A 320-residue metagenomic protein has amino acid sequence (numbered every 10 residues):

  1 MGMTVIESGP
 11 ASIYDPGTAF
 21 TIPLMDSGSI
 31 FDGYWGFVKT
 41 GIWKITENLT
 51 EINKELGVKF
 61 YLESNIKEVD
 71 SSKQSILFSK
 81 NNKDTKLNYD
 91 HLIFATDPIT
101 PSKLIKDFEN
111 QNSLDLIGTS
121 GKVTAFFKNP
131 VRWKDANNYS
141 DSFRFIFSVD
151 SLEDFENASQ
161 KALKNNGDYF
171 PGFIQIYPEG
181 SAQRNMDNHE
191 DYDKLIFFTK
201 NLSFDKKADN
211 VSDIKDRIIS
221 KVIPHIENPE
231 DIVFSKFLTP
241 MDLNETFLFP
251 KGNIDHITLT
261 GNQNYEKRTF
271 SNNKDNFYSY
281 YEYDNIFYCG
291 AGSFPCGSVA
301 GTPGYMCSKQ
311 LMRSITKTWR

Functional and structural regions predicted by a protein language model:
M1-L56, P250-T258, Q263: Active-site/ligand-binding neighborhood in enzyme catalytic cores
G2-S12, P171, E227-F294: A glycine-rich dinucleotide-binding beta-alpha-beta segment and adjacent secondary-structure elements that constitute
T46, L62-S64, D70: Short loop/edge segments at beta-strand edges and connector loops that shape dinucleotide/nucleotide cofactor-binding
N53-I66: A conserved beta-strand/loop element that lines the FAD pocket in flavoprotein oxidoreductases
K67-N188: Mid-domain catalytic core of redox enzymes that form a hydrophobic substrate pocket/lid adjacent to a catalytic redox
I93, F197, I219-V222, I286 (+2 more regions): Hydrophobic, well-ordered secondary-structure elements that form the walls of internal hydrophobic environments
I174-N262: FAD-dependent oxidoreductase catalytic-site/capping-region signature
A291-I315: A conserved FAD-binding loop/helix module that cradles the flavin
